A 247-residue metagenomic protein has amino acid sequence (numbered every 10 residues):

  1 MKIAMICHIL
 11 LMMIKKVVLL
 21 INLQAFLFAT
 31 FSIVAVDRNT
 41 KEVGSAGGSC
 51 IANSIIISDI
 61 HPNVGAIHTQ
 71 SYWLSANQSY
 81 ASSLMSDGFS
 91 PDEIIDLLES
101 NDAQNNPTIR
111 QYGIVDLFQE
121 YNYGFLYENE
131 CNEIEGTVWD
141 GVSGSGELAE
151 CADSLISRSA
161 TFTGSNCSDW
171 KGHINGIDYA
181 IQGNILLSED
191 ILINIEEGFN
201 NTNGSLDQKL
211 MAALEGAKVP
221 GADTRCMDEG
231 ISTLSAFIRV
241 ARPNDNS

Functional and structural regions predicted by a protein language model:
K2-I3, M12-K16: Positively charged n-region of N-terminal signal peptides that target proteins for export
K16-A25: Sec-dependent N-terminal signal peptides
F28-S247: N-terminal nucleophile
